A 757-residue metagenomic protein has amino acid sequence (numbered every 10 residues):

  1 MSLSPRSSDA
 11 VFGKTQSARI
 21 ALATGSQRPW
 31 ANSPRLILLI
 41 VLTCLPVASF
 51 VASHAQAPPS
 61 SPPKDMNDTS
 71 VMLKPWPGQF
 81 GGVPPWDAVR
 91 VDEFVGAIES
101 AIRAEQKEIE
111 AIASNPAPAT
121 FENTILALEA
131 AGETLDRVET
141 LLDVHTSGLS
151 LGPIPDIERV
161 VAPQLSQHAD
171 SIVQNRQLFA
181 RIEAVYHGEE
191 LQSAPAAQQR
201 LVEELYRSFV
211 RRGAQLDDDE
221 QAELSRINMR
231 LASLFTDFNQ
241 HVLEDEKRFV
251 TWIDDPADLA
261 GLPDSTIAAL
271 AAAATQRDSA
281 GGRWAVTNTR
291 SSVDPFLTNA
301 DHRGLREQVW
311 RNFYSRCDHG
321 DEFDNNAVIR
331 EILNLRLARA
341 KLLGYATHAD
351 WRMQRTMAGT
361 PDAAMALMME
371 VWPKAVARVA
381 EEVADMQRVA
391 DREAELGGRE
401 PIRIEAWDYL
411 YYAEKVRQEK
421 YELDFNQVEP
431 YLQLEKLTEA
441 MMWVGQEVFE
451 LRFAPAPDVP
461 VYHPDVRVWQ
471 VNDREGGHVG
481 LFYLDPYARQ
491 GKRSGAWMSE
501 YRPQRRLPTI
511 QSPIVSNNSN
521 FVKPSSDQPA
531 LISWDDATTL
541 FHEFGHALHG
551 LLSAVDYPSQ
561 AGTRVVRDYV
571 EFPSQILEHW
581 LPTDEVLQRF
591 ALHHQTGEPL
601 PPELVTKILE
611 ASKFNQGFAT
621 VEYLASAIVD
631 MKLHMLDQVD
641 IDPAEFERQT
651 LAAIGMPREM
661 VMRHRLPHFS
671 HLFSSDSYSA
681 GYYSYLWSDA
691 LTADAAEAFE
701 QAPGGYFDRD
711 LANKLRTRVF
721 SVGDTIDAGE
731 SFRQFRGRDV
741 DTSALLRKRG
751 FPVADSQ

Functional and structural regions predicted by a protein language model:
I37-S49: Bacterial N-terminal signal peptides
Q56-D264, G705: N-terminal helix-rich structural modules
P62-A88, E93, S100, A260-G261 (+13 more regions): C-terminal, non-catalytic "cap/extension" segments appended to globular domains
G78-E93, L142-V161, A184-R226, T287-A327 (+6 more regions): Short His/Asp/Glu-rich catalytic/ion-coordination signatures at enzyme active sites or charged loops
A197, L201, S233, Q240-T287 (+6 more regions): Active-site-proximal, well-structured secondary-structure segments within enzyme catalytic domains
V522-L540: Short pre-active-site segment immediately N-terminal to the catalytic Zn-binding motif
